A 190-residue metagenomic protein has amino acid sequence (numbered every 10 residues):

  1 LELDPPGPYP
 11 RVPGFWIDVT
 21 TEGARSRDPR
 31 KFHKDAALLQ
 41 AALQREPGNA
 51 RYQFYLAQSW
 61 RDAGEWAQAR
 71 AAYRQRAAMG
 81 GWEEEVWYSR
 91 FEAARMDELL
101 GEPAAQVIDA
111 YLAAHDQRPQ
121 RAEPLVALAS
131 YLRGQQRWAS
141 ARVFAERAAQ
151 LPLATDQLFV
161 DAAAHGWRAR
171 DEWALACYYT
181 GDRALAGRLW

Functional and structural regions predicted by a protein language model:
L1-Q68: Catalytic-site signature of metal-activated, phosphate-bearing donor transferases, centered on the GT-A/GT-A-like
F32, W66, P103-A104, W138 (+1 more regions): TPR-repeat structural position
P47, G81-E84, P119, L153: Short coil turns that delineate tetratricopeptide repeat
R51, E84-Y88, E123, A163 (+1 more regions): Start-of-helix register in tetratricopeptide repeats
Y55, E92, A127-S130, G134 (+1 more regions): "A position-specific structural signal for the A-helix of alpha-solenoid helical repeats
A63, L100-G101, Q135, T180: Structural motif corresponding to the intra-repeat A-B loop/turn of tetratricopeptide repeats
